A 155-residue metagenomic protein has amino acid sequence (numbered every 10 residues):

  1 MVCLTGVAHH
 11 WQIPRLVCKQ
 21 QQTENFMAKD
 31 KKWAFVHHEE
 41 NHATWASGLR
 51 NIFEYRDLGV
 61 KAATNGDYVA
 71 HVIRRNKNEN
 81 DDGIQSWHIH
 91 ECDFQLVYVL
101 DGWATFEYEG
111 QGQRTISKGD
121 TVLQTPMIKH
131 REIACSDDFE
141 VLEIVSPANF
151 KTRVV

Functional and structural regions predicted by a protein language model:
T5-A8, T23: Ala/Thr-enriched low-complexity intrinsically disordered regions
A28-E39, R131-V155: Double-stranded beta-helix
T44-W87, D93: A short glycine-rich, His/Asp/Glu-containing loop-to-beta-strand
R74-R75, I89-F106, I144-P147: Short, conserved beta-strand element in jelly-roll/cupin
G110-P126: Short acidic-glycine-tyrosine-enriched beta hairpin
